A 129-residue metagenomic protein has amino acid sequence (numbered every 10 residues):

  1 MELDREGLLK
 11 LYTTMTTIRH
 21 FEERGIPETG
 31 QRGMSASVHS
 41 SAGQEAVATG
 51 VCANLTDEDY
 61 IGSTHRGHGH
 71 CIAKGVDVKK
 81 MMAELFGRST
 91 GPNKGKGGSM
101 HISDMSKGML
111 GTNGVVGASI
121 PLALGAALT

Functional and structural regions predicted by a protein language model:
M1-L9: Charged, compositionally biased N-terminal leader segments and the immediate start of the first structured element
E2, I18-G25: Conserved N-terminal diphosphate/IPP-binding helix and adjacent helical/loop segment of trans-prenyltransferase domains
E23-T129: Cofactor-binding active-site loop characterized by glycine-rich and histidine/acidic residues
